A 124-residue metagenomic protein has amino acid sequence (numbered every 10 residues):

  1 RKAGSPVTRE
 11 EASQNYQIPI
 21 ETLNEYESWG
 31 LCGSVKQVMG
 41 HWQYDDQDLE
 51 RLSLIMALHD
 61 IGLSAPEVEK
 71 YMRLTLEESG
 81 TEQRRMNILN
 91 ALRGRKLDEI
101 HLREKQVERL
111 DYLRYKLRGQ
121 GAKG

Functional and structural regions predicted by a protein language model:
R1-Q14, G33, D46-G124: Arg/Lys-rich, alpha-helical DNA-contact motif
A12, P19-T22: Short glycine/proline-centered loop/turn elements that form peptide/ligand docking sites
C32-M39: Beta-hairpin "wing" of winged helix-turn-helix
G40-D46: Minor-groove-contacting beta-hairpin "wing" of winged helix-turn-helix DNA-binding domains
